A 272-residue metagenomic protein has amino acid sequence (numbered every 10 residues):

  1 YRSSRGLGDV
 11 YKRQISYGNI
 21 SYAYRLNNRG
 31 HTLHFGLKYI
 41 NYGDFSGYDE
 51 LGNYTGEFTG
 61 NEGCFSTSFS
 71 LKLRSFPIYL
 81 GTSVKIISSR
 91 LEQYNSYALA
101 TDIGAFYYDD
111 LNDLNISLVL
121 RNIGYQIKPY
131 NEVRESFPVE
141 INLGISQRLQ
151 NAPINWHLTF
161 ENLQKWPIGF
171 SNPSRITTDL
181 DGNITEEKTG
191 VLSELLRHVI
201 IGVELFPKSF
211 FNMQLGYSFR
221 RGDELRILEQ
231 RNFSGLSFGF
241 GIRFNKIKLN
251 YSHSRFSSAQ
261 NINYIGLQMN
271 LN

Functional and structural regions predicted by a protein language model:
R5-N272: Subset of outer-membrane beta-barrel
